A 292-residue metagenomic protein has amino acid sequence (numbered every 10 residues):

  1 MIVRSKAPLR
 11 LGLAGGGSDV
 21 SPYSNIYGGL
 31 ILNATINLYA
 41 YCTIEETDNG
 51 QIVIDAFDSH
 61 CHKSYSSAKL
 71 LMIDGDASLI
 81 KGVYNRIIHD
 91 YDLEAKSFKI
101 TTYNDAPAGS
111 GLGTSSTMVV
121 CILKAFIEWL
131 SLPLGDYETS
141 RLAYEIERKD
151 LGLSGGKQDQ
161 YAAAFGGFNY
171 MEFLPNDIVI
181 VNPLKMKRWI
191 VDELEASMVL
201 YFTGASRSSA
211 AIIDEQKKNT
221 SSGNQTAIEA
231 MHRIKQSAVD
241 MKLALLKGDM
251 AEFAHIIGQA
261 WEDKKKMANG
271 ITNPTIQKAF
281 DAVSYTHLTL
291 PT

Functional and structural regions predicted by a protein language model:
M1-G12, D19-N25, I31-N33, N37-H89 (+2 more regions): C-terminal nucleotide
G15-G17, T114: Glycine-rich beta-strand-to-loop/alpha-helix junction loops that act as flexible
G17, D58, N104-A106: Short, histidine-centered active-site or binding-site loop motifs used for metal coordination, general acid-base
Y84-A108, L142: Glycine- and acidic-rich phosphate- and metal-coordinating loops
Y103-G109, R148, G167: Short, internal active-site loops enriched in acidic
P107, L288-P291: Short, proline-centered helix/strand-breaking motifs
L112-L132, D136: DPxDG-like acidic metal-binding loop motif
